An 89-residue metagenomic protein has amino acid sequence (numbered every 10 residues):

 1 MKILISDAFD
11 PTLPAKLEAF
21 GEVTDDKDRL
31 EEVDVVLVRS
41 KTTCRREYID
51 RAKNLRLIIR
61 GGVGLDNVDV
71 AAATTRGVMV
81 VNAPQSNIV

Functional and structural regions predicted by a protein language model:
M1-V38: N-terminal glycine-/charge-rich "phosphate-binding" loop or analogous flexible N-terminal tail
V35-V89: Phosphate/diphosphate ligand-binding glycine-rich loop within oxidoreductases
